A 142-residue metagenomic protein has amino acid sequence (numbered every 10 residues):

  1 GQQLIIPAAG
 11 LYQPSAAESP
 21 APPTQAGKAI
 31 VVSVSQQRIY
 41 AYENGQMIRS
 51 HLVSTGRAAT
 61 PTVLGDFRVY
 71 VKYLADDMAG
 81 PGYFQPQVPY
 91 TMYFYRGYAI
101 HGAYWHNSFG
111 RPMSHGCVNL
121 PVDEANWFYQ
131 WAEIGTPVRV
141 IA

Functional and structural regions predicted by a protein language model:
G1-P20: Extracellular LysM carbohydrate-binding repeats and other cell-envelope/extracellular binding modules
Q2-Q3, Q13, Q25, Q36-Q37 (+3 more regions): Residue-identity detector for glutamine
I6, S50-H51, G102, H115: Short capping micro-motif at the N-terminus of alpha-helices
I6, V32, V53, V69 (+1 more regions): Hydrophobic aliphatic residue packing
A9, N44, V53, K72 (+1 more regions): Surface loops and adjacent helix of pleckstrin homology
A16-R57: A structural motif detector for short, solvent-exposed N-terminal "entry" segments of globular domains
P23-Q25, R57-D66, V71-A142: Exported/periplasmic cell-wall-interacting domains
